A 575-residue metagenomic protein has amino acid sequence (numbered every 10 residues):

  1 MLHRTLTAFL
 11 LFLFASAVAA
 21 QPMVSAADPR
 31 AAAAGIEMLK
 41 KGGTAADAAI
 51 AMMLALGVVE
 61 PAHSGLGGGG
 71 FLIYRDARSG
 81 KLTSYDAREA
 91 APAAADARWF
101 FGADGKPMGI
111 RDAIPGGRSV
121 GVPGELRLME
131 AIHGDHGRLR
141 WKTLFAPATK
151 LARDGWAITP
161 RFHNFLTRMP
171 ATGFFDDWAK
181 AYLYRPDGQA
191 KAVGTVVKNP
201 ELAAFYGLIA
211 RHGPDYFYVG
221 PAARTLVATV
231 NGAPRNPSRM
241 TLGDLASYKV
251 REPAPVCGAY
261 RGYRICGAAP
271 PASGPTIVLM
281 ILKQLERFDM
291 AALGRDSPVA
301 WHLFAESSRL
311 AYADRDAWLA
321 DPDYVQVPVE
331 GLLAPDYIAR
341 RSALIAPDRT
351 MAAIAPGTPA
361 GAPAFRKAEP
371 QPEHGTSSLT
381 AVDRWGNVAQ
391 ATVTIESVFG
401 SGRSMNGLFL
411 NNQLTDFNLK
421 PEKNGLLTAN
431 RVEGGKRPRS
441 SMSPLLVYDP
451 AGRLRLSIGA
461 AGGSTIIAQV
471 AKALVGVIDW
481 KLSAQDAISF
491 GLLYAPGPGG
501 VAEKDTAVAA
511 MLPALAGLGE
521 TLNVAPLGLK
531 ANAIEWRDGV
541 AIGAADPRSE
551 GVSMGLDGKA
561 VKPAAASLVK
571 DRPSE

Functional and structural regions predicted by a protein language model:
M1-F9: Bacterial N-terminal signal peptides that target proteins for export
L10, F14-A17: N-terminal signal peptide c-region/cleavage motif recognized by signal peptidases
Q21-A33, E37, G43-A46, I50-A269 (+3 more regions): Noncatalytic scaffold domains of N-terminal-nucleophile
V58-G65, G69-S84, N236-T241, N387-P450 (+2 more regions): Active-site rim segments in enzyme catalytic domains, especially the processed small/beta chain of N-terminal
E252, E373-T376, S440-M442: Short, small/polar residue-rich loop motifs at catalytic or cofactor-binding pockets
C266-P275, T376-T380, Q390-G402, G459-I467: Glycine-rich phosphate/pyrophosphate-binding beta-alpha loops
R287-T394, R403, D546: Internal maturation/activation junctions in enzymes
G435-R437, V470, D479-P526: Extended C-terminal subregions enriched in glycine
